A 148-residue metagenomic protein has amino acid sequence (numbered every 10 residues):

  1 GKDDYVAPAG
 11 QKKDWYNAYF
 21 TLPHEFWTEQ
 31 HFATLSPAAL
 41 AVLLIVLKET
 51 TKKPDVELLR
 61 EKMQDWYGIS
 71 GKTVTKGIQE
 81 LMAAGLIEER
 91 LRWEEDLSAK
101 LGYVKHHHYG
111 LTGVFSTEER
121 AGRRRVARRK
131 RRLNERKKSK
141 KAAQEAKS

Functional and structural regions predicted by a protein language model:
G1-D14, W93-R120: Short, cationic-aromatic polyanion-contact patches
G1-E61: Short recognition helix of helix-turn-helix/winged-helix DNA-binding domains
T50-K105: Winged helix-turn-helix DNA-binding recognition segment
M63-Q64, H108-Y109, R128-R132: Short, low-complexity, polar/charged sequence segments that are solvent-exposed and flexible
G113-S148: Charged low-complexity intrinsically disordered patches
